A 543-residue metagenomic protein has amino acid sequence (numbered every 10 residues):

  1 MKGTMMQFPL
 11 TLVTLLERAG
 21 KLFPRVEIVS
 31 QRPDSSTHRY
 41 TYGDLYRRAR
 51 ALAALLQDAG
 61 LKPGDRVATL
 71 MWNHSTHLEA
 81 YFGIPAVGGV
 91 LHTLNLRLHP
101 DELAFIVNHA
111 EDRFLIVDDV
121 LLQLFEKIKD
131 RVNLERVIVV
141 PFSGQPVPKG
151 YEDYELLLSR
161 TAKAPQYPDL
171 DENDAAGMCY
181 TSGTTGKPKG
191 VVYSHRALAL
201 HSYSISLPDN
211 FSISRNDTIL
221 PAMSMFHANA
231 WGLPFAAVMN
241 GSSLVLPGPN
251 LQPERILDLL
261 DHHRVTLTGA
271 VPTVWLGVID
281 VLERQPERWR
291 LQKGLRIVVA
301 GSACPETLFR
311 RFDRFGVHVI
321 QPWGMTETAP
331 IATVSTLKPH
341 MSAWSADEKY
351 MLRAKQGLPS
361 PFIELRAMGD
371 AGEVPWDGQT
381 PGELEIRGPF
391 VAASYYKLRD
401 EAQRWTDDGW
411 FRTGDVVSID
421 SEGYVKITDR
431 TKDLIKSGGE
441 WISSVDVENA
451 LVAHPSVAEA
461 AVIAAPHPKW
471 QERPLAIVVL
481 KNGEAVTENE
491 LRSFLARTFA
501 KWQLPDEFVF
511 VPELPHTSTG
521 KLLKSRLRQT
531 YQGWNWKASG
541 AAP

Functional and structural regions predicted by a protein language model:
L15-E17, D58-A59, A86-R160, L170 (+2 more regions): Structural core segment of the AMP-binding/adenylate-forming
I28-H74, L78-F82, H99-A104, E155: Conserved AMP-binding/adenylate-forming core of the ANL superfamily
L56-L61, A164-N173, M178-L220, G232 (+2 more regions): Conserved adenylate-forming
L98, L115-V117, T268, G388 (+5 more regions): AMP-binding/adenylate-forming catalytic core of the ANL superfamily
A199-T218, F226-T266, V281-Q285: Conserved AMP-binding/adenylation subdomain of ANL enzymes
V265-A270, I279-M351, E364, A371-W376: Gly/Ser/Thr-rich phosphate-binding loop
E348-R353, E373-V374, P389-G414, T431-K432 (+4 more regions): Conserved ANL (AMP-binding/adenylate-forming) active-site segment centered on the GW(Y/F)…HTG consensus within
L358-E385, I419-E422, E484-E488, L523: Conserved beta-loop-beta connector loops within the AMP-binding
